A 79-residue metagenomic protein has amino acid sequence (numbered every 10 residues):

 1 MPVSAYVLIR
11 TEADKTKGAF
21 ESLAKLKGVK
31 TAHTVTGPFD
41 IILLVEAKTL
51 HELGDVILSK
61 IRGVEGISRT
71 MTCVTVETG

Functional and structural regions predicted by a protein language model:
M1-G79: A compositional/biophysical signature of low hydrophobicity enriched in polar/charged and small residues
